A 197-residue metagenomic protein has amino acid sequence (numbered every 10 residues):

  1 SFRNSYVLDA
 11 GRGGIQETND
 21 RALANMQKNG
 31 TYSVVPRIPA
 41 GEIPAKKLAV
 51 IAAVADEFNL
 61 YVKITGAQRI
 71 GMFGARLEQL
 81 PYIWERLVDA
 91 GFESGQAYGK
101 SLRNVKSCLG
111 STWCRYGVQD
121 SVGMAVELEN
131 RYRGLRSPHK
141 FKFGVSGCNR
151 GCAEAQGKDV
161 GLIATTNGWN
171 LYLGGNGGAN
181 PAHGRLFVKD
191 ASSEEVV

Functional and structural regions predicted by a protein language model:
S1-P44: N-terminal basic/disordered segments at the start of proteins
L8, V34-T166: Small-residue-enriched alpha-helical segments and adjacent helix-cap loops that form tight helix-helix packing
G13-Q16, Y32, F73, I163 (+1 more regions): Compositionally biased, intrinsically disordered low-complexity regions
L23-K28, F58-I64, G177: Short, flexible, solvent-exposed loop/turn segments with mixed acidic/basic and small polar residues
K142, G147, G151, Q156-V197: Mobile "lid/hinge" segments at catalytic clefts and subdomain interfaces of large enzymes
